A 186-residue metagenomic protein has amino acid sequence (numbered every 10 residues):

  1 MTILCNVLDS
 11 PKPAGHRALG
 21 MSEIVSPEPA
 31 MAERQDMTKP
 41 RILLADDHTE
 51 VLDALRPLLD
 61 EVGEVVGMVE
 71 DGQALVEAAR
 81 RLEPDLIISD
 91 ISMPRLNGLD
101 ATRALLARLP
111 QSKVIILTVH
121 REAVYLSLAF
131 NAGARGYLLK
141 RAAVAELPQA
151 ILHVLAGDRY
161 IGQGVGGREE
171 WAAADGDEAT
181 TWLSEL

Functional and structural regions predicted by a protein language model:
A45-D46, V69, I87: Conserved sequence signature across two-component system core domains
D46, D90, T118: Active-site residues of response regulator receiver
T49-G67: Two-component/phosphorelay signaling modules centered on CheY-like receiver
D71-A74, L96-D100: Acidic catalytic/metal-coordinating carboxylates
E77, L99-Q111: Short amphipathic alpha-helix used as the core "switch/output" element in two-component signaling
L82-I88: Active-site beta3 strand of CheY-like receiver
M93: Receiver (REC) domain active-site loop signature in two-component systems and cognate sites in sensor histidine kinases
V124-N131, R135-E185: Short, flexible helix-to-coil linker/hinge segments that flank and couple to helix-turn-helix
